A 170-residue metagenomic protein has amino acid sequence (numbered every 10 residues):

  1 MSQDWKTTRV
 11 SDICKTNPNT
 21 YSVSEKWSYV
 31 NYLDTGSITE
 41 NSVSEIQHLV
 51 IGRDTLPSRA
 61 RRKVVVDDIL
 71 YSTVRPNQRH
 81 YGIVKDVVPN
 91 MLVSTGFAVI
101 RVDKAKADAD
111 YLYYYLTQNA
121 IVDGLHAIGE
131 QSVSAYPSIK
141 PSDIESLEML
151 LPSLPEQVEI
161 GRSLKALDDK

Functional and structural regions predicted by a protein language model:
M1-S22, S146, L150-E159, K165-K170: Non-catalytic DNA-recognition/assembly elements of restriction-modification systems
Q3, N77, M91-A98, Q131-V158: A short glycine-rich beta-alpha junction/loop motif
S11-V23, L33-D68: Sequence-specific dsDNA recognition surfaces
W27-N31, V84: Short Gly/aromatic-enriched secondary-structure transition segments
A60-R62, V66-I121: A short beta-sheet element
A127: Disulfide-stabilized, aromatic/cysteine-rich ligand-recognition loop
